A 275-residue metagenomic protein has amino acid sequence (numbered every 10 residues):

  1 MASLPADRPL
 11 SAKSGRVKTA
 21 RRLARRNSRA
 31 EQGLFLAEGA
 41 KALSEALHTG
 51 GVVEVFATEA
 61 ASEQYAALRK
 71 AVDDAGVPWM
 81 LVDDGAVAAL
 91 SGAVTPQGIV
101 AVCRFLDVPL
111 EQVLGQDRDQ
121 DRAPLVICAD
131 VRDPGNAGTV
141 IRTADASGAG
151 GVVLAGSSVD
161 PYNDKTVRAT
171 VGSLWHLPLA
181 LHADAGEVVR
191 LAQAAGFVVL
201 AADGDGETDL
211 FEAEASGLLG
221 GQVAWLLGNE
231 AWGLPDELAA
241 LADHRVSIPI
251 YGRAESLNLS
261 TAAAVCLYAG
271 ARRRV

Functional and structural regions predicted by a protein language model:
M1-V94: N-terminal positively charged helical leader segments and presequences
P9, F35, A129-D130, A155-G156 (+4 more regions): Glycine- and other small-residue-rich loops at beta-strand/loop junctions that grip anionic moieties
G39, R132-T139, L257-A262: Amphipathic alpha-helical repeat scaffolds
A57-A61, R104, D130: Structural motif
A101, T143-S147, P161-N163, R168-L174 (+2 more regions): Structured adenosyl-cofactor binding patch, chiefly the S-adenosyl-L-methionine
E111-G206: RNA substrate-binding interface of SAM-dependent RNA methyltransferases
L200-A254: Active-site/ligand-binding-proximal alpha/beta "capping" segment
